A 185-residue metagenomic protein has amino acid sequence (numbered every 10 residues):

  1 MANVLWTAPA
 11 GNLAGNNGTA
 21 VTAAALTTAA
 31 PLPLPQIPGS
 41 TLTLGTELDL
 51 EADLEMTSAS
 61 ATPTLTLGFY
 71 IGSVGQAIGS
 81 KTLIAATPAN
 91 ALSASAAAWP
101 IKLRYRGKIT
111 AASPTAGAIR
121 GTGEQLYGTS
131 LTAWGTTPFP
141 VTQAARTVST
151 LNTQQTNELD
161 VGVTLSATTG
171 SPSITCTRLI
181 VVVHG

Functional and structural regions predicted by a protein language model:
A2-G185: Surface-exposed molecular-recognition determinants
